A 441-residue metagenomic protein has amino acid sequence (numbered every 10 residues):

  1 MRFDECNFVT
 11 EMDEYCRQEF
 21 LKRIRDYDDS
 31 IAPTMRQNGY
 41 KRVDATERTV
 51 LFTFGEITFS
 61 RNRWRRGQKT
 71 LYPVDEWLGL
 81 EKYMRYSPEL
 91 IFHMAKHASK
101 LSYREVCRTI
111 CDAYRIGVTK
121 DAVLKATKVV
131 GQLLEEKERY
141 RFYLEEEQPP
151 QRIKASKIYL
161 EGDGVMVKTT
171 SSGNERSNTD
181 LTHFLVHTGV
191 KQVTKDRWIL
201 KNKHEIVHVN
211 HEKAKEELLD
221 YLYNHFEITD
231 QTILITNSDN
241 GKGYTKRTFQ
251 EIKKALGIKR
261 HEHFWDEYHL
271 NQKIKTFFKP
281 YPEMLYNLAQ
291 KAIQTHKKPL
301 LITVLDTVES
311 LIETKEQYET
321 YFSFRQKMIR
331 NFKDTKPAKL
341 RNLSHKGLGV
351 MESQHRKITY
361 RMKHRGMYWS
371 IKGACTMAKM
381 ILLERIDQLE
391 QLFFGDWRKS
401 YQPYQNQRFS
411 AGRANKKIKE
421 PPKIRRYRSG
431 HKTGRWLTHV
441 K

Functional and structural regions predicted by a protein language model:
M1-L21, W64-K441: Catalytic center-proximal scaffold of phosphoryl-transfer enzymes
E14-T34: N-terminal "assembly arms/tails" that initiate or stabilize quaternary assembly in self-assembling proteins
D28-R61: N-terminal juxtadomain amphipathic helix that follows a signal peptide/anchor or precedes a small N-terminal auxiliary
